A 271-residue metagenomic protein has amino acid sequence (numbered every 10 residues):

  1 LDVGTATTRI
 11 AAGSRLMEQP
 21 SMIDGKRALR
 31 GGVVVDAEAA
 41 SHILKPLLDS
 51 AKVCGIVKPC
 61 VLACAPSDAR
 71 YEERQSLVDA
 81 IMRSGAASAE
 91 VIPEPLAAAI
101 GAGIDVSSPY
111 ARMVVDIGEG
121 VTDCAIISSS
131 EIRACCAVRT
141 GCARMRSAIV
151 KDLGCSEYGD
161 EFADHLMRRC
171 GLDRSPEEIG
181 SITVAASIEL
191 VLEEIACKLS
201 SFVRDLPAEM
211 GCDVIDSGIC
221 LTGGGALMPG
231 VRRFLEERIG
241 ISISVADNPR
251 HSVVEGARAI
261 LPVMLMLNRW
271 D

Functional and structural regions predicted by a protein language model:
L1-V114, S128-I219, A226-V245, H251-S252 (+1 more regions): Nucleotide/phosphate-binding catalytic cleft detector across ATP-hydrolyzing and phosphate-transferring enzymes
G118-G120: Gly/Ser-rich catalytic serine loop of serine hydrolases
D123-A125: A structural feature that tracks compact, well-ordered secondary-structure segments with a strong bias toward
